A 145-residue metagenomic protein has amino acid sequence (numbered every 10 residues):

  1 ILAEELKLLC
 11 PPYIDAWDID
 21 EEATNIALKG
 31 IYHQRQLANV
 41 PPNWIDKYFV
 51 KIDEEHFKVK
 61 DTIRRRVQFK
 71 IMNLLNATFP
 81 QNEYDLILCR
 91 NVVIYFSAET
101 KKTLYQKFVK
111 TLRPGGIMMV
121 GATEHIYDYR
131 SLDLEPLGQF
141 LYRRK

Functional and structural regions predicted by a protein language model:
I1-L8: Conserved SAM-binding loop of SAM-dependent methyltransferases across substrates and taxa, primarily the Class I
L2, Y32-H33, T103-Q106, P136-L137: Glycine-rich, phosphate-binding/catalytic loops in enzymes
L9-L88, V92-F96, T100, H125-Y127: Extended basic-aromatic, gly/pro-enriched interface segments that bind polyanionic ligands
L86, Y127-K145: Core SAM-dependent methyltransferase catalytic element
C89, K101, G115, L137-Q139: Signature of N6-adenine DNA methyltransferases within the class I
K102-P114: A short glycine-rich, Lys/Arg-flanked "PGG" loop and its adjoining helix->strand segment in the class I
Y105, G121-T123, Y127: Conserved Class I SAM-dependent methyltransferase catalytic core
P114-A122: Conserved beta-strand signature within the Rossmann-like core of class I S-adenosyl-L-methionine
